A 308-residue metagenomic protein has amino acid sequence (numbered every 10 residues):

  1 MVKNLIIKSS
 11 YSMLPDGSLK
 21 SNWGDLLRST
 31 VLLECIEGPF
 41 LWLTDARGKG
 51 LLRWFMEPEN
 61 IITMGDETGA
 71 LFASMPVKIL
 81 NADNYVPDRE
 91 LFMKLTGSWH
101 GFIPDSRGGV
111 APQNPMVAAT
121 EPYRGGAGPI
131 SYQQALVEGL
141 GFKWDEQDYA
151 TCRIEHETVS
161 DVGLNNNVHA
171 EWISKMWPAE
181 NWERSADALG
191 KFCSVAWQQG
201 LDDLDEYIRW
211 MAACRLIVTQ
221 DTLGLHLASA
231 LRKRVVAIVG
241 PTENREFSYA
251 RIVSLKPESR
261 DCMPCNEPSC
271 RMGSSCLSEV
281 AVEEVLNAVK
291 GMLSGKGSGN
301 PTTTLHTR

Functional and structural regions predicted by a protein language model:
M1-R308: Catalytic machinery of carbohydrate-active enzymes, primarily nucleotide-sugar-dependent glycosyltransferases
